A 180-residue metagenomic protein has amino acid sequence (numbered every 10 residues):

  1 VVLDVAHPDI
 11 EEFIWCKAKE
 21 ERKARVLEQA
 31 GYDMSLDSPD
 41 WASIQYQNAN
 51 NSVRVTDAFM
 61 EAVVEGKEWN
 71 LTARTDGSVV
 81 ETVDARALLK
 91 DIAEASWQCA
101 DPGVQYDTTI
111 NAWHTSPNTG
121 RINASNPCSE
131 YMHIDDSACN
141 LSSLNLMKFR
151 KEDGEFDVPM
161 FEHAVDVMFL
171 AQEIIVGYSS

Functional and structural regions predicted by a protein language model:
V1-F161, I174-S180: Active-site cavity-forming subdomains of large catalytic enzyme subunits
E162-Q172: Hydrophobic core segments within long, regular secondary-structure runs in both alpha- and beta-rich folds
